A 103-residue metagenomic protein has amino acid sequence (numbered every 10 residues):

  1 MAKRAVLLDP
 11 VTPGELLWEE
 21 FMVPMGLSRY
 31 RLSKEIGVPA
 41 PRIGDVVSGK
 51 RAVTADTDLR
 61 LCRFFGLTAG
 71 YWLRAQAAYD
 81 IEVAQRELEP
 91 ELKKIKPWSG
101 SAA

Functional and structural regions predicted by a protein language model:
M1-A2, E91: General nucleic-acid-binding
A2-L27, R74: A short, Lys/Arg-rich alpha-helix, primarily the initiator
G26-D45: Short alpha-helical DNA-recognition segment
P39, K50, F65, Q76-Y79: The DNA-recognition helices of helix-turn-helix-type DNA-binding domains
K50-R63: Short, basic-rich loop-to-helix N-cap that marks the start of a DNA-contacting helix
R74-A103: Short, charged recognition helix plus adjacent turn of helix-turn-helix-like nucleic-acid-binding domains
